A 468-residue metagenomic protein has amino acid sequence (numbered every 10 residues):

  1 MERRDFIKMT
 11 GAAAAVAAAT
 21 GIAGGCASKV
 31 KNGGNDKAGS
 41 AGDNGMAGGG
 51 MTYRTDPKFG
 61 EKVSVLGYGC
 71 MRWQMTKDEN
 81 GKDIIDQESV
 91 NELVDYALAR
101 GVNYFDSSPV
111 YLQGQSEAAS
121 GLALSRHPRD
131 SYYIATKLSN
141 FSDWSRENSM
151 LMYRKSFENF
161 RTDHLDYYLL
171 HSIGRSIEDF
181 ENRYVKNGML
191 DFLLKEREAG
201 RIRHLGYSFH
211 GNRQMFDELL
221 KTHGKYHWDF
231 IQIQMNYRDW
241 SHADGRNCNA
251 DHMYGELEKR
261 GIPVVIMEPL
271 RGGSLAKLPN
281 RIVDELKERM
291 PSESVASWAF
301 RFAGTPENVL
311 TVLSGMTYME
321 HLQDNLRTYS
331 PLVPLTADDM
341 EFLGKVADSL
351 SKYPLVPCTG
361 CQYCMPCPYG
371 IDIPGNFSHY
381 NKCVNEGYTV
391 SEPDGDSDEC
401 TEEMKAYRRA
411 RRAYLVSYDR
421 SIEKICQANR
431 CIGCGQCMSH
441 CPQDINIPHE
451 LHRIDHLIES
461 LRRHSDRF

Functional and structural regions predicted by a protein language model:
M1-I7, C364, C431-C437: Twin-arginine (Tat) signal peptide motif
E2-Y132, F192, E198: N-terminal binding-site loop/beta-alpha segment at the start of enzyme catalytic domains that lines or forms
D56, Y68, F105, S120 (+7 more regions): Conserved, mostly hydrophobic/aromatic
G67, Y104-D106, D166-L169, G206 (+2 more regions): Conserved beta-strand positions in the central sheet of alpha/beta enzyme cores
D83-A97, S145-N159, R213-L220, A296-A299: Short, acidic/polar
F160-D179: Active-site groove signature of glycoside hydrolases
I173-A410, S439, D444, H449: Beta/alpha (TIM)-barrel catalytic core signal, keyed to glycine-rich beta->alpha loops juxtaposed to Asp/Glu that bind
E341-Y363, R408-G433, H452-R453, I458-F468: Ferredoxin-like iron-sulfur electron-transfer modules
